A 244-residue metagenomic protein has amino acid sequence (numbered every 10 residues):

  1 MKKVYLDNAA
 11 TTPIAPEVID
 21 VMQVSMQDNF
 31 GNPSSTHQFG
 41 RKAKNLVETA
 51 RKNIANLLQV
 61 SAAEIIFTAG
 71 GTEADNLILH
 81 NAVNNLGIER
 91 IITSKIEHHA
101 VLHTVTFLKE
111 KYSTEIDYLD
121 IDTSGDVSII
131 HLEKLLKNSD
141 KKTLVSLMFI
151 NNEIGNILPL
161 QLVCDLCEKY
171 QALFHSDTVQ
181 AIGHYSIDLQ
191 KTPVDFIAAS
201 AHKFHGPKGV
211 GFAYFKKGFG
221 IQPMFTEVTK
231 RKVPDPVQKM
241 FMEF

Functional and structural regions predicted by a protein language model:
M1-F244: Pyridoxal 5′-phosphate
